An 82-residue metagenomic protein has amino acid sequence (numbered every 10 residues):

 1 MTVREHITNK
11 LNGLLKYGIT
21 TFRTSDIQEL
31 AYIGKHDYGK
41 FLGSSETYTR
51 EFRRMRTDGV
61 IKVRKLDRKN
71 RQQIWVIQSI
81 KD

Functional and structural regions predicted by a protein language model:
M1-T21: Short alpha-helical segments that sit at the start of domains
R4, T20-T24, F41-S45: Alpha-helix N-cap/helix-initiation sites
T21, V60-K62, I74-Q78: Ser/Thr- (and often Asn-) enriched beta-sheet segments in non-cytosolic proteins
D26-Q28: A short acidic, leucine-rich amphipathic alpha-helix
Y32, R53, T57: Residue-level detection of the helix-turn-helix DNA-binding "recognition helix"
Y32-T49: Short, positively charged loop/turn segments that connect secondary-structure elements
R56-L66: A short, conserved structural fragment
L66-D82: Short, cationic-aromatic polyanion-contact patches
